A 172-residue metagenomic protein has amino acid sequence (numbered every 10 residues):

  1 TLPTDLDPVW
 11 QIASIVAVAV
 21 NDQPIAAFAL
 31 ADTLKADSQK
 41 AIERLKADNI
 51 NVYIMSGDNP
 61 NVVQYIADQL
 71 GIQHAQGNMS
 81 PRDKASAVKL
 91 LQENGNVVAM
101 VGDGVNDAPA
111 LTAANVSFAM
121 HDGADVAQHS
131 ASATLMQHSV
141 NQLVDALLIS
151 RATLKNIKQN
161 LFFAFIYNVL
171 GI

Functional and structural regions predicted by a protein language model:
T1-L2, I25: Short, isolated positions in well-ordered beta-strands
L2-T4, T153: N-terminal secretory/membrane-targeting helices
T4-V9, K89-L91: Short amphipathic alpha-helix with an adjacent loop that forms part of the alpha/beta core around
S14, V20-Q159: Conserved ATP-binding TGD loop and adjacent catalytic N/P-domain core of P-type ATPases
K158-I172: Alpha-helical transmembrane segments of multi-pass membrane proteins, especially the membrane-embedded transport
